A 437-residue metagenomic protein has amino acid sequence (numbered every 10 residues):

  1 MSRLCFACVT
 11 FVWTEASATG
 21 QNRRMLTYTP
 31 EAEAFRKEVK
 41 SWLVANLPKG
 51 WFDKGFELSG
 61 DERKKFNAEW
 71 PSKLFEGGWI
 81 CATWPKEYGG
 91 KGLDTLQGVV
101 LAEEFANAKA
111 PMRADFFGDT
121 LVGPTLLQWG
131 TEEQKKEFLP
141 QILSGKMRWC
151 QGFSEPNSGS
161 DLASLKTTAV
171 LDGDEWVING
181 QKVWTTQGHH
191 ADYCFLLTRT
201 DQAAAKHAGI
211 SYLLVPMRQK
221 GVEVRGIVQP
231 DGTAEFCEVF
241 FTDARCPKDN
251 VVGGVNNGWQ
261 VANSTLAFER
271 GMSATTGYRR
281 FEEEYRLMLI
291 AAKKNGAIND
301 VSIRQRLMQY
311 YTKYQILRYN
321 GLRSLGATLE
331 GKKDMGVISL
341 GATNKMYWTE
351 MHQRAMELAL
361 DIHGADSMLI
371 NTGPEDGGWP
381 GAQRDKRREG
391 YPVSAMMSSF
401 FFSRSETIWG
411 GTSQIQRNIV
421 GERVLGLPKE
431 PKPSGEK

Functional and structural regions predicted by a protein language model:
C5-C8: Cysteine-centered motifs
W13, G20-F116, E137-S144, L287 (+4 more regions): Amphipathic, small/basic residue-rich leader segments at the start of a protein or domain
L26-P30, V222-Y319, E406: Glycine-rich beta->alpha junctions and the first turn(s) of the following alpha-helix
W51-G60, V301, Q315-R384: C-terminal helix-coil-helix/basic helical segment that borders enzyme active sites and/or dimer interfaces and provides
A68-P71, F75-K136, P140-G145, Q187-Y193 (+6 more regions): Internal helix-loop-helix
L96, V100-L101, M112, L121 (+4 more regions): Glycine-rich phosphate/cofactor-binding loops in nucleotide/flavin-utilizing enzymes
G145-F153: A short, Trp-centered hydrophobic/proline-enriched beta-strand micro-motif
D174-E175, N179-R225: A short core secondary-structure module
